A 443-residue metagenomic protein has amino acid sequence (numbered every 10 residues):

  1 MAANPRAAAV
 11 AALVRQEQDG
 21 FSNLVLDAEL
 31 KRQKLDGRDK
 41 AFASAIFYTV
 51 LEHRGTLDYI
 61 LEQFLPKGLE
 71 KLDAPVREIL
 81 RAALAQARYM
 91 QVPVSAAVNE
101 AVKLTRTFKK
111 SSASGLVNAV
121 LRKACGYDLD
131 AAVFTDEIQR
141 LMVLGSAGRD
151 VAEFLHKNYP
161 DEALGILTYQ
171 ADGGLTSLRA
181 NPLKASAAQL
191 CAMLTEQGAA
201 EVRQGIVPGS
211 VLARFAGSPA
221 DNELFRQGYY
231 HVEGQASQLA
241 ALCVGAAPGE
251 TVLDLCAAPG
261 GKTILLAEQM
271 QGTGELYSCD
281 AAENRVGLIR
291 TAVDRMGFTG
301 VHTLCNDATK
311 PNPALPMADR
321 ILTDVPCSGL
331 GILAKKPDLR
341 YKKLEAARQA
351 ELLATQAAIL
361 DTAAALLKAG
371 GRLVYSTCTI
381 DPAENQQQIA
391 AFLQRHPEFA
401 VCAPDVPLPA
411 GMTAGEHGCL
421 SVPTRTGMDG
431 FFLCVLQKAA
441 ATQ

Functional and structural regions predicted by a protein language model:
M1-Q443: S-adenosylmethionine
